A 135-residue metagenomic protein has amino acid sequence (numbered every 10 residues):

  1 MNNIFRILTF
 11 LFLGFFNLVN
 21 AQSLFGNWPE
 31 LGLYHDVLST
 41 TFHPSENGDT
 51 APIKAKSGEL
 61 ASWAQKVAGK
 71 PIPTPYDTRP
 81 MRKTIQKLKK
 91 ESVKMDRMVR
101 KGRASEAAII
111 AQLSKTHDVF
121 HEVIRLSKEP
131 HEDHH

Functional and structural regions predicted by a protein language model:
M1-L24: Bacterial Sec-dependent N-terminal signal peptides
A21-G58, E129-E132: Immediate post-signal-peptide N-terminus of mature secreted/exported proteins
E30-V37, K56-W63, K87-K94, V119: Amphipathic, well-ordered alpha-helical segments in soluble domains
H35-P44, A68-I72, D96-M98: Acidic/histidine-rich, surface-exposed loop or edge segments in extracytoplasmic proteins
S45-G48, G102-A107: Short helix-adjacent coil turns
A51-G58, T78-Q86, E106-K115: Short, charged, amphipathic alpha-helical segments
A64-R82, V99-K101, S105: Short, solvent-exposed, charged loop/turn and helix-capping segments that join or cap alpha-helices on peripheral
Q112-H135: A charged, solvent-exposed segment within the mature domains of Sec-exported extracytoplasmic proteins
